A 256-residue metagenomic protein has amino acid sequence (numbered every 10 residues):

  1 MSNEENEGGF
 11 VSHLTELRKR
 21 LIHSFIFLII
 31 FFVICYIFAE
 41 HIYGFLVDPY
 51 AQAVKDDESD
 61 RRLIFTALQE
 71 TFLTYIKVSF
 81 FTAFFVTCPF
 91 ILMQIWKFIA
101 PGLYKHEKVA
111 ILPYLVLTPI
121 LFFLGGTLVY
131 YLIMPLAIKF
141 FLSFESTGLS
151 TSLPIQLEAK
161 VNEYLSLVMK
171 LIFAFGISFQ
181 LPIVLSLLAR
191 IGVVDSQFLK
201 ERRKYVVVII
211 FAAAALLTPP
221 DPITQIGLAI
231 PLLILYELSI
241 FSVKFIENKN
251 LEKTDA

Functional and structural regions predicted by a protein language model:
M1-A256: Membrane topogenic/interface segments and analogous intrinsically disordered interaction regions
